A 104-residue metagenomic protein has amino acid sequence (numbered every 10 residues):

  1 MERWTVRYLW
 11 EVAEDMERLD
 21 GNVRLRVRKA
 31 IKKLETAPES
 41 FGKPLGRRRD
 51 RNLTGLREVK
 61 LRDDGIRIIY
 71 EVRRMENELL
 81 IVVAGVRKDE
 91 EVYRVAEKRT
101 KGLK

Functional and structural regions predicted by a protein language model:
M1-K32: Arg/Lys-rich, positively charged N-terminal/basic patches that mediate binding to nucleic acids
R3, L61-R67, E71-K104: Enriched for short, Lys/Arg-rich terminal
R3-T5, R48-T54, E71: Acidic/histidine-enriched, beta-strand-rich ligand/metal-binding domains
W10, L45-R49, D63, G85: A general secondary-structure junction signal
D20-V23, I31, E35-P38, D63 (+1 more regions): Generic secondary-structure microfeatures
L25-V27, E58, I68: Hydrophobic alpha-helical segments, especially transmembrane helices and their immediate juxtamembrane helical caps
K33-K60: A short, surface-exposed loop/turn module that caps and links secondary-structure elements
